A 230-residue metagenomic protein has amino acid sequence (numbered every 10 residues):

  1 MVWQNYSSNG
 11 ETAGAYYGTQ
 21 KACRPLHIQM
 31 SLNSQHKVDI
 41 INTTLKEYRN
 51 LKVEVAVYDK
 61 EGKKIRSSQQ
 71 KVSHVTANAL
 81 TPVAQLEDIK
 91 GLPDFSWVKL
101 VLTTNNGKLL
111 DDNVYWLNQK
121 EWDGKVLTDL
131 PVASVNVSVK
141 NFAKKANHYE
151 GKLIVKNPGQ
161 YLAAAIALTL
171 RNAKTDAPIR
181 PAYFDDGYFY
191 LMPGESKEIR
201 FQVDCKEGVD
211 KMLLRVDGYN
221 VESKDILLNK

Functional and structural regions predicted by a protein language model:
M1-D186, L191-F201, V209-L214: Carbohydrate-binding surfaces of carbohydrate-active enzymes
N220-L227: Eukaryote-biased activation of long, low-complexity terminal tails and linkers
